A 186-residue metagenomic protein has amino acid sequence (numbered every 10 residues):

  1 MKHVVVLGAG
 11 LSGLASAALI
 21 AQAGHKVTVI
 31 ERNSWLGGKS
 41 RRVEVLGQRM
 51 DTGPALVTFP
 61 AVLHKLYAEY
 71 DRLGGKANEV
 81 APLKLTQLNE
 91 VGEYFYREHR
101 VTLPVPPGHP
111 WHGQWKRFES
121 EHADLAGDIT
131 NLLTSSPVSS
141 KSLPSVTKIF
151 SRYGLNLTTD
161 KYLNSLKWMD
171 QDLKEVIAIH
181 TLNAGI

Functional and structural regions predicted by a protein language model:
K2-D128: N-terminal glycine-rich phosphate/pyrophosphate-binding loop and immediately adjacent elements
Y96-I186: Rossmann-like flavin
